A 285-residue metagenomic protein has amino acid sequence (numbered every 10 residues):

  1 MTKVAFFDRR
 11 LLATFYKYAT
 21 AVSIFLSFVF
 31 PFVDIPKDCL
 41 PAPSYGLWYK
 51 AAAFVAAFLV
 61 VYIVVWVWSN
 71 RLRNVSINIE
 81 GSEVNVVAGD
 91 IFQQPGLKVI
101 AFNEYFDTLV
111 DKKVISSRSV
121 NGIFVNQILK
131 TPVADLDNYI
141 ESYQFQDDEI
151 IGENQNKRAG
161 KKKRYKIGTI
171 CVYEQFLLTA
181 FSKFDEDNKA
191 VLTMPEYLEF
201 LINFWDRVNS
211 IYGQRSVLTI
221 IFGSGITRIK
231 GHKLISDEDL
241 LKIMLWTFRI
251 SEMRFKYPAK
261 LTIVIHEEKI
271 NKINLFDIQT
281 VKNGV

Functional and structural regions predicted by a protein language model:
M1-V285: Macrodomain-like recognition of ADP-ribose-binding/processing modules
